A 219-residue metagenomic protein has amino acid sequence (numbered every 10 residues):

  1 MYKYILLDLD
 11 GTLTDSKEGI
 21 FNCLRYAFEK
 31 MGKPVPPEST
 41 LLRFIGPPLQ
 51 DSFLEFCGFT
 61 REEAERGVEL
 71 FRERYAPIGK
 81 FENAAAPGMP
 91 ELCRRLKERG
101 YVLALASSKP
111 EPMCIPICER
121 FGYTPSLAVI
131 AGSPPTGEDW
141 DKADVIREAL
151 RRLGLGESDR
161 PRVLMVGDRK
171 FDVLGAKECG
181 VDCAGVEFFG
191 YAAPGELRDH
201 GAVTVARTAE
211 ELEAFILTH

Functional and structural regions predicted by a protein language model:
M1-R43, C57: Active-site neighborhood of HAD-like aspartate-dependent phosphohydrolases
A27-F28, P48-R61, I117-R120, A149-R152: Helix-loop "lid/cap" segments that line or gate small-molecule binding pockets
P34, T60, T124-A128, G156 (+1 more regions): Conserved H-loop
I45-P77, P87-K97: A metal-dependent, Asp-based hydrolase signature
P77-L105, E111-I115, A143: Short, acidic loop-to-helix structural element flanking the phosphoryl-transfer center in phosphate-processing enzymes
P112-L164, K170-E178: Substrate-recognition "cap/lid" segment bordering the active-site pocket of phosphatases
F121-I130, E196-E213: Structural recognition of alpha->loop->beta junctions
M165-T204: Acidic, Mg2+-coordinating phosphoryl-transfer loop and its flanking beta/alpha structural elements, shared across
